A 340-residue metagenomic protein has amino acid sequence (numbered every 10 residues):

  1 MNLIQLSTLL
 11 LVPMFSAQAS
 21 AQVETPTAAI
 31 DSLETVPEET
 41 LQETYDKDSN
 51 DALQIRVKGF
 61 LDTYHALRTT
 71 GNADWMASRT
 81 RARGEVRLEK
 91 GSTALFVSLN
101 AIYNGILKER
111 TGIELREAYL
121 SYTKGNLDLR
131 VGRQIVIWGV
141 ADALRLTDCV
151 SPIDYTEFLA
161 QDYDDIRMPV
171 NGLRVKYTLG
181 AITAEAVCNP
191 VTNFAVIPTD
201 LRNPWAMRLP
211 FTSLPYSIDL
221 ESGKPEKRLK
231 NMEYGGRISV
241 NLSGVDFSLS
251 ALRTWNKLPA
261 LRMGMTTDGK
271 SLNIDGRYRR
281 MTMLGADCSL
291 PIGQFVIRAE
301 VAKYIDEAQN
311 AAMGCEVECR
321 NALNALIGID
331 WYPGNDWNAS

Functional and structural regions predicted by a protein language model:
A19-T69, D162: N-terminal periplasmic/intermembrane-space "pro-region" immediately following the signal or transit peptide
I55-L61, L95-V97, L129, A184-A186 (+3 more regions): Transmembrane beta-strands of outer-membrane beta-barrel proteins
F60-A66, N100-I102, Q134-V136, N189-V191 (+3 more regions): Outer-membrane beta-barrel pore domains and translocons
T69-N72, I102-I106, E157-Q161, E221-K224 (+2 more regions): Extracellular loop and loop/strand-boundary signature of outer-membrane beta-barrel proteins
D74-T80, T111-R116, T123-G125, R167-N171 (+4 more regions): Residues that define the transmembrane beta-barrel architecture of outer-membrane proteins
A82-L88, E117-Y122, L173-Y177, G236-V240 (+3 more regions): Residues on the lipid-exposed face of transmembrane beta-strands in outer-membrane beta-barrel proteins
R87-W205, S243: Outer membrane beta-barrel
I292-A311, C315-S340: Detector for outer-membrane/organellar transmembrane beta-barrel domains, recognizing the amphipathic beta-strand
